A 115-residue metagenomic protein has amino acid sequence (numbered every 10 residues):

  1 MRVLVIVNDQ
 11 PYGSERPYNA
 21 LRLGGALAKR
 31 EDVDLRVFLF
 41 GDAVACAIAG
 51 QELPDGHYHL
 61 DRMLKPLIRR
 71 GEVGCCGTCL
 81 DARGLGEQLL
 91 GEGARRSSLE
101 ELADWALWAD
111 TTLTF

Functional and structural regions predicted by a protein language model:
R2, V33-R36, E72: Residues at the starts of beta-strands that form the adenosine-phosphate
V3-Y18, A47-E52: Short, glycine-rich nucleotide/cofactor-binding loops
V5, V37-L39, C75: Structural beta-sheet core signal
P17-R30, V37: Histidine-anchored nucleotide/phosphate-binding helix
F38-I48, T78-C79: Short, conserved active-site loops that position catalytic residues or coordinate cofactors/metal ions across diverse
G50-D55, L90-E92: Short glycine-enriched, charge-decorated loop/helix-capping segments at active-site entrances that position
L53-D81: A glycine-rich helix N-cap at a beta->alpha junction
A82-F115: C-terminal structural segments of small proteins and small subunits
